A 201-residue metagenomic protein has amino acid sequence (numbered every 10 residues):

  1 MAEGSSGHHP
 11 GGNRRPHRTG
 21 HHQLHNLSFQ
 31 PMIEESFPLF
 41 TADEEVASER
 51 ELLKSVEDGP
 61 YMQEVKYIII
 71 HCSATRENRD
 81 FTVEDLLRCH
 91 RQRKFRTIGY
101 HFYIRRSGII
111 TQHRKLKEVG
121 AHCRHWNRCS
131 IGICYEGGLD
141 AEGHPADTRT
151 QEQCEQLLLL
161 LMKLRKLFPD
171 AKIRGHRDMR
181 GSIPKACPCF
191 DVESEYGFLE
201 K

Functional and structural regions predicted by a protein language model:
M1, T97-G99, F168-D170: Short secondary-structure junction motifs
M1-L24, P31: Retroviral integrase
G7-H8, S55-V56, V119: Eukaryotic intrinsically disordered and solvent-exposed regulatory patches
G12-P16, N78, S182: Eukaryotic short linear interaction motifs
R18, H25-I69, S73, R106-S107 (+2 more regions): Basic/polar, cationic surfaces and motifs that engage anionic cell-wall and phosphate/carboxylate ligands
P60-L116: Secreted/periplasmic proteins that engage bacterial cell-wall peptidoglycan
K117-R124: Short amphipathic alpha-helices and their capping/turn segments at secondary-structure boundaries
